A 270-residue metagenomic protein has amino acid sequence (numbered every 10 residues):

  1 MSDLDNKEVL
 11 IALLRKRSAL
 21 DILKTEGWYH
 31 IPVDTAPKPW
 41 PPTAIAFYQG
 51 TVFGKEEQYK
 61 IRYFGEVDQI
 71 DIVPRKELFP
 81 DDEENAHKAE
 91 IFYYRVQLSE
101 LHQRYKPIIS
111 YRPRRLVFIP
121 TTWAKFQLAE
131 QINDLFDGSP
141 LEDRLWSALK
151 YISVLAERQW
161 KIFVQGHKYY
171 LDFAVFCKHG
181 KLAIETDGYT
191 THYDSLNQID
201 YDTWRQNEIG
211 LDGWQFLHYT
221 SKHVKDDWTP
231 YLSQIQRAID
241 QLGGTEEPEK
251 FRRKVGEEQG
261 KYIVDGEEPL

Functional and structural regions predicted by a protein language model:
M1-L135, S139, D143-Q159, F163-H167 (+2 more regions): Structured alpha/beta reader/binder surfaces that contact nucleic acids or chromatin modification marks
Y93-L101, Y193-R205, R253-E268: Hydrophobic transmembrane alpha-helix bundles
R144, S153, E157, T203-N207 (+3 more regions): Composition-driven recognition of long, C-terminal low-complexity regions enriched in serine/threonine
F163-K168, V224-W228: Acidic-and-aromatic substrate-binding clefts and catalytic sites of carbohydrate-active enzymes
Y169-F173, G180: Change "...and in nucleic-acid phosphodiester-cleaving endonucleases..." to "...and in nucleic-acid processing enzymes
C177-L242: Basic, amphipathic alpha-helical patches used to engage nucleic acids or provide basic targeting signals, exemplified
H223-L270: Domain-level recognition of nuclease-like catalytic cores that cleave nucleotide substrates
